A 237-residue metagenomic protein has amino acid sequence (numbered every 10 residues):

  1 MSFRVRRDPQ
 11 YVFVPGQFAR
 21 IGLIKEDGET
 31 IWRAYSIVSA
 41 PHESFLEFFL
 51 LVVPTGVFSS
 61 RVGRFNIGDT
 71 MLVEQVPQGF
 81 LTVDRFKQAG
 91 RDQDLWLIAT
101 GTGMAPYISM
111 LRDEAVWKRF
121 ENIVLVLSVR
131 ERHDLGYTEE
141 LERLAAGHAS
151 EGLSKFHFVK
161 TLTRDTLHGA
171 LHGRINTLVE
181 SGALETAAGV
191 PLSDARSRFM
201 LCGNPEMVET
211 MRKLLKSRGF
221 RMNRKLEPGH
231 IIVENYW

Functional and structural regions predicted by a protein language model:
M1-D69: Ferredoxin-reductase
G16, G103, N204: Short, conserved phosphate/pyrophosphate- and ester-handling motifs at nucleotide-, phospho-/glycolipid
D27-Y35, Q78-A89: Short, Lys/Arg- and Gly-enriched loop/turn segments at beta-strand edges
K87-D94, S193-A195: Short helix-loop-beta connector
W96-I98: Conserved beta-strand elements of the Class I
T100-P106: Ser/Thr-glycine-rich phosphate-binding loops at phosphate-binding pockets of nucleotides, nucleotide cofactors
P106-K118: Histidine-anchored nucleotide/phosphate-binding helix
V126, E131-W237: Reductase modules of NAD(P)H-dependent flavoproteins
